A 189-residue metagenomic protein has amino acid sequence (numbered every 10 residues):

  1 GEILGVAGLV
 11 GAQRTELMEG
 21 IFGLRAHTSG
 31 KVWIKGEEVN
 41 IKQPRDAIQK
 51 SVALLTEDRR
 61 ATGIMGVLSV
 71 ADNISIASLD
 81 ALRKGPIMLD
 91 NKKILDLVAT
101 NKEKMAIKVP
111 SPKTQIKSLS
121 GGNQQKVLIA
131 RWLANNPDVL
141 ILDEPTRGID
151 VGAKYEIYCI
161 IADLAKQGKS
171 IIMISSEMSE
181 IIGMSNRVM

Functional and structural regions predicted by a protein language model:
G1-M189: Glycine-rich phosphate-binding loops of nucleotide-dependent enzymes
